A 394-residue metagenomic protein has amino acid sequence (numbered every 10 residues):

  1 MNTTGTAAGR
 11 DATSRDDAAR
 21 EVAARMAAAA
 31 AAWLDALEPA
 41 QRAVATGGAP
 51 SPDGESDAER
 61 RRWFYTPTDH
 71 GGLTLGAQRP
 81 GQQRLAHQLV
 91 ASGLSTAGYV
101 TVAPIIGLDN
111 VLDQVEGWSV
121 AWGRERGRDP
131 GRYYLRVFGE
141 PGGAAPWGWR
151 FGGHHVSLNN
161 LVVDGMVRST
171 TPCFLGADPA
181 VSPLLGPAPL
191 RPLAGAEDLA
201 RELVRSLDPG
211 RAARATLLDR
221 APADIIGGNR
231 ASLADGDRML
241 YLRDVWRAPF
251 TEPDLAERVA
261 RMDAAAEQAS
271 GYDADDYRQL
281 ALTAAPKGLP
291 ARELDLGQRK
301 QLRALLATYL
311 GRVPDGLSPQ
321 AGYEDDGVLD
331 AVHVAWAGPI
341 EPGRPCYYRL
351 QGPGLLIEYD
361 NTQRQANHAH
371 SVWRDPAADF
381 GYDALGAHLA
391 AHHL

Functional and structural regions predicted by a protein language model:
N2-P39, A43-P80, R84-S95, V100-L394: A cross-kingdom marker for long, charged
